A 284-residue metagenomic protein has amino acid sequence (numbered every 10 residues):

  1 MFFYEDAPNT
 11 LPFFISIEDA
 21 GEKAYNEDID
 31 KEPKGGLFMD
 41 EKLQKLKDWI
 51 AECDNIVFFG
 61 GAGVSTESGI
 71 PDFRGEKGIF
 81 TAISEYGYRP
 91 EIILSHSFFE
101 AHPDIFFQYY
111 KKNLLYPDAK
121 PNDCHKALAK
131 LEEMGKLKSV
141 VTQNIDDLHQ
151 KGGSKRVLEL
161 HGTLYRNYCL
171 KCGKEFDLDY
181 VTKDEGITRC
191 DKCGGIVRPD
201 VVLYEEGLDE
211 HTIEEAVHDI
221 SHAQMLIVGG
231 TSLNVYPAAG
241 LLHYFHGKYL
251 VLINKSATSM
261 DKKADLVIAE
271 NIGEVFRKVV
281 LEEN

Functional and structural regions predicted by a protein language model:
F2, D6, F13-G21, Y25-N284: Conserved catalytic core of sirtuin-type NAD+-dependent deacylases
